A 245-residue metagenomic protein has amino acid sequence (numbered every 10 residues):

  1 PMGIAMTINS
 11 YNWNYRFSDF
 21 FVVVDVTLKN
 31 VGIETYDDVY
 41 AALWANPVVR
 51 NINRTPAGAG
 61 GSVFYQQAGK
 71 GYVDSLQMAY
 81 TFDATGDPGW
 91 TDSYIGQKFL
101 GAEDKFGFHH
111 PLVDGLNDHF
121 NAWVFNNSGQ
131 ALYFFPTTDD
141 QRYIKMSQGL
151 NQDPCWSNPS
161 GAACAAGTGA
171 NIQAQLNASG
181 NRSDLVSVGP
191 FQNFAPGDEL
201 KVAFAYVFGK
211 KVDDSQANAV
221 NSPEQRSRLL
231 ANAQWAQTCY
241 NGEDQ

Functional and structural regions predicted by a protein language model:
P1-V24: Extended, loop-rich substrate-binding clefts of extracytoplasmic carbohydrate-active enzymes
N9, T27-K29, A42-W44, A205: Residue-level recognition of well-ordered beta-strand positions that form the cores of beta-sheet-rich folds across
T27-T35, F208-K210: Asparagine-centered strand-capping/turn motif at beta-strand->loop junctions
D37-A178: Glycine-rich (often Gly-Gly/Gly-Pro-rich) flexible segments and glycine-rich loop motifs, frequently accented by
Q173-F194: Short acidic, Pro/Gly- and aromatic-enriched capping/linker segments at domain boundaries
N193-F208: Short Pro-Gly-centered flexible turn/kink motifs
F208-N218: Short, Lys/Arg- and Gly-enriched loop/turn segments at beta-strand edges
S215, L229, A233-Q245: Pro/Thr/Ser/Gly-rich low-complexity, intrinsically disordered linker/stalk tracts
